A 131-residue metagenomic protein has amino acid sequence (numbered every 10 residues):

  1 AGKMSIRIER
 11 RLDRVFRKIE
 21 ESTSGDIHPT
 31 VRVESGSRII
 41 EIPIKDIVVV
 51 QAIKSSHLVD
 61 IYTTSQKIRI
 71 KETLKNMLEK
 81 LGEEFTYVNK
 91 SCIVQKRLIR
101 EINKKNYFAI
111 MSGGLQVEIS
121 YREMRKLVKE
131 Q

Functional and structural regions predicted by a protein language model:
A1-M4: Contiguous mid-protein beta-loop-alpha structural module that forms a pocket-lining wall or clamp of enzyme active
R7-S112, Q116-E118: Conserved binding/recognition cores within well-folded domains
K126: Alpha-helical DNA-recognition elements
K129-E130: Tandem repeat protein-protein interaction scaffolds, dominated by ankyrin-repeat arrays but also generalizing to other
